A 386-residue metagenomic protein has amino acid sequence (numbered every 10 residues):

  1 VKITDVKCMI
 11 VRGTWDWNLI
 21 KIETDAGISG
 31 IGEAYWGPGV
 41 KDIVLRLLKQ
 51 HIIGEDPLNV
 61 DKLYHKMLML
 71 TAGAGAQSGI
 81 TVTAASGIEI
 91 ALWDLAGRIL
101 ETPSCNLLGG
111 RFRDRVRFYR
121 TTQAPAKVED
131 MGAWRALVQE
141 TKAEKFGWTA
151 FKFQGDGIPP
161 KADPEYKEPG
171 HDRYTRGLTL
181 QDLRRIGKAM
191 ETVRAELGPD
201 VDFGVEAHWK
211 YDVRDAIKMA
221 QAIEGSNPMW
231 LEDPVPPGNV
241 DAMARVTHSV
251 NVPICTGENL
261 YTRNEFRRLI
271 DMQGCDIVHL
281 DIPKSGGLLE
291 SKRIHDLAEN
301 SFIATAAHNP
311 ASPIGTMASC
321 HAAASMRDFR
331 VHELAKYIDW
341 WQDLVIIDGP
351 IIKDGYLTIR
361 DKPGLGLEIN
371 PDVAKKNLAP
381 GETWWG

Functional and structural regions predicted by a protein language model:
V1-I31, Y35, Y337-D343, W384: Structured beta-strand/loop patches that form or line metal/cofactor-binding pockets in enzymes
I3, G27, L48, I88 (+8 more regions): Conserved, mostly hydrophobic/aromatic
E23, D42-I43, Q50, K62 (+5 more regions): Shared catalytic-loop signature of beta/alpha-barrel
E23-L100: Metal- or metallocofactor-binding catalytic centers and their adjacent structured scaffolds across diverse enzyme
G79-C105, G109-F118, Q123, M131: Hydrophobic alpha-helical hairpins/lids featuring a short glycine-rich hinge
R115-A244, S249: Metal-dependent enolase-superfamily TIM-barrel catalytic cores that perform enediolate-based chemistry
L365-G386: Extended hydrophobic packing segments that form well-structured cores
